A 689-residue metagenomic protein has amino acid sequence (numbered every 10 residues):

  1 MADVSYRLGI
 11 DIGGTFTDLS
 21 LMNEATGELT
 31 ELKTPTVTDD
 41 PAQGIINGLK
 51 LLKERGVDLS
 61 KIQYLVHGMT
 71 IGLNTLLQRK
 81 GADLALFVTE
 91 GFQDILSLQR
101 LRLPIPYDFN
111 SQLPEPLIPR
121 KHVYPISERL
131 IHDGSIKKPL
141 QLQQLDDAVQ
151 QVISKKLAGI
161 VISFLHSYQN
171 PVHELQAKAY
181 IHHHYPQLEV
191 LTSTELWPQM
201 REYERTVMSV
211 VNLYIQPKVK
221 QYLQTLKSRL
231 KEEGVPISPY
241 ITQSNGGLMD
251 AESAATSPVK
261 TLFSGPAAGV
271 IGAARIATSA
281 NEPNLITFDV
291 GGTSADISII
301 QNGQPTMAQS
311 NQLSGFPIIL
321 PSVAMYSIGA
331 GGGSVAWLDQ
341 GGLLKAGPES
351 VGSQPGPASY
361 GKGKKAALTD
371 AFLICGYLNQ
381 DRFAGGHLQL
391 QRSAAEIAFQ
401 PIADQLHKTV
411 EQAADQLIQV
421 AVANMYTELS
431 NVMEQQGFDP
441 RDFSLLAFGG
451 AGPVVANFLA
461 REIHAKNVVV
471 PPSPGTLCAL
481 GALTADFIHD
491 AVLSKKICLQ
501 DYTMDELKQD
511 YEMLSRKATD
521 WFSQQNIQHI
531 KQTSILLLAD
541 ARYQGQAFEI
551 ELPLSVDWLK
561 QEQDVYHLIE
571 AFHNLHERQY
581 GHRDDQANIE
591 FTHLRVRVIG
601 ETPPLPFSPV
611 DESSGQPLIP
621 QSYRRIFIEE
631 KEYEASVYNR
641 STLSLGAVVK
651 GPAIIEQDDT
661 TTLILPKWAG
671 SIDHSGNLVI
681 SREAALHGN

Functional and structural regions predicted by a protein language model:
M1-A85, I131, K138-I160, P171-S193 (+11 more regions): N-terminal glycine/serine-rich phosphate-binding loop of ATP-dependent small-molecule kinases, especially carbohydrate
G9-I12, F16-S20, E28-E31, P35-P41 (+7 more regions): Conserved phosphate-binding loops in N-terminal lobes of ATP-dependent enzymes of the actin/Hsp70/sugar-kinase
I12, Q143-Q151, E282, G292 (+7 more regions): C-terminal, non-catalytic interaction/recognition modules in large multi-subunit enzymes and RNPs
L19, T30-D39, A85-G91, S111-P114 (+4 more regions): Glycine-rich phosphate-binding loop of actin/hexokinase-like ATP-binding domains
E24, T89-F92, L165-S167, E195-L196 (+6 more regions): Short, ordered loop/turn segments at secondary-structure junctions
M69, F164-L165, S193-E195, S244-N245 (+3 more regions): Glycine-rich beta-strand-to-loop/alpha-helix junction loops that act as flexible
S163-S209, L554-V556, V596-S613, L678-L686: Terminal amphipathic helices with adjacent charged low-complexity linkers/tails
E233-A280, A518-W558: Charge-patterned, long linear interaction tracts outside catalytic cores
